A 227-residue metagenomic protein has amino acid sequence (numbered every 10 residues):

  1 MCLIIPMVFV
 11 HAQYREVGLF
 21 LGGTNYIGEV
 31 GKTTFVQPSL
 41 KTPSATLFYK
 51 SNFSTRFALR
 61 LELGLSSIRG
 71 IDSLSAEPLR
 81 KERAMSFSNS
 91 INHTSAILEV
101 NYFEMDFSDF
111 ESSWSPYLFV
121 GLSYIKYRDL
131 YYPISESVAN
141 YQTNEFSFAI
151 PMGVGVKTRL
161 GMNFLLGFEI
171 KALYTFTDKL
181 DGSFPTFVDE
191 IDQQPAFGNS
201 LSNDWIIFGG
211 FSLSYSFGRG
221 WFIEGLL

Functional and structural regions predicted by a protein language model:
H11-Y14, T55-R56, E104-S115, L160-N163 (+1 more regions): Short loop/turn motifs that connect adjacent beta-strands in outer-membrane beta-barrel proteins
A12-N52, G210-G220: Short glycine/proline- and aromatic-enriched beta-strand/turn motifs that initiate or cap beta-hairpins
Q13, S39-P43, S90-T94, W114 (+2 more regions): Residues that define the transmembrane beta-barrel architecture of outer-membrane proteins
L19, G23, L47-S51, A96-V100 (+4 more regions): Residues on the lipid-exposed face of transmembrane beta-strands in outer-membrane beta-barrel proteins
E29-F35, L79-S88, S137-Q142, A196-N199: Extracellular loop and loop/strand-boundary signature of outer-membrane beta-barrel proteins
E29-T34, D72-P78, D109-S112, D129-S137 (+2 more regions): Outer-membrane beta-barrel translocator domains and adjoining extracellular loop/strand segments of Gram-negative
T55-Y132, F217: Gram-negative (and chloroplast) outer-membrane scaffold detector with strong preference for beta-barrel transmembrane
G161-L227: Predominantly the C-terminal beta-signal and adjacent terminal strand-loop region of outer-membrane beta-barrel
